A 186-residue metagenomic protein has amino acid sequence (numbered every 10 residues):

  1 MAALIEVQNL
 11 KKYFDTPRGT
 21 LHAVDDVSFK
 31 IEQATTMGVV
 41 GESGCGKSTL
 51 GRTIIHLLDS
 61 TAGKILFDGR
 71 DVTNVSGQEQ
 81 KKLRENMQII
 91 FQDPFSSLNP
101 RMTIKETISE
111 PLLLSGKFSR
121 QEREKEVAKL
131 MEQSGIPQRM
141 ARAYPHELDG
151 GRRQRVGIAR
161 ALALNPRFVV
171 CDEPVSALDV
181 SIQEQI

Functional and structural regions predicted by a protein language model:
A2-L4, Y13-D26, S76-E79, F95 (+1 more regions): A short, flexible loop at the N-terminus of ABC-type nucleotide-binding domains that lies
P17-R18, V72-Q88, L114, R120: ABC ATPase NBD coupling module
I55: Helix-to-loop junction immediately C-terminal to a conserved catalytic motif
G63-D71: Conserved ABC transporter NBD signature motif
D71, Q121-R139: Conserved ABC ATPase "signature" region
Y144-L148, R152: Conserved ABC ATPase signature
A163-R167, Q183: A short, proline-enriched helix->beta-strand linker immediately N-terminal to the Walker B motif in ABC-type P-loop
